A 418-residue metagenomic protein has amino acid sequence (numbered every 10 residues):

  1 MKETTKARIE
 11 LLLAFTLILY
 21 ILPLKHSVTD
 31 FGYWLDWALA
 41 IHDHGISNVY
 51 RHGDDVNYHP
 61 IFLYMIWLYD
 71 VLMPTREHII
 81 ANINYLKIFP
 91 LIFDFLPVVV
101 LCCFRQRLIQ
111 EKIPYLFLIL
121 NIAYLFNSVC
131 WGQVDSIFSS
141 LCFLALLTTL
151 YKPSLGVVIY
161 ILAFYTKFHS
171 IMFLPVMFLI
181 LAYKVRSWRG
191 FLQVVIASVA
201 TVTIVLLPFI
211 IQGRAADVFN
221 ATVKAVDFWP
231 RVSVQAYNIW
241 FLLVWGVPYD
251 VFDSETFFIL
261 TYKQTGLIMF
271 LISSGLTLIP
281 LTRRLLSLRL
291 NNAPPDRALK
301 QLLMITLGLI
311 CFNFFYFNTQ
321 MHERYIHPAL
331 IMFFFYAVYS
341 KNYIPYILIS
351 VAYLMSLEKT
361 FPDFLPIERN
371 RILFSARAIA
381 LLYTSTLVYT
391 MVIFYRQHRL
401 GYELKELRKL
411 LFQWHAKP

Functional and structural regions predicted by a protein language model:
M1, M172-A200, I210-R214, P328: Perimembrane helix-loop-helix junctions
K2-D36, H44, L91, L120-N121 (+2 more regions): Transmembrane signal-anchor helices characteristic of membrane glycosylation enzymes that use polyprenol
I21, V98, V226-Y316: Aromatic/glycine/proline-enriched transmembrane-helix motif characteristic of membrane-embedded glycan-assembly enzymes
L22-P23, I211-A215, F219-V232, Y262 (+3 more regions): Transmembrane helical bundles and short interhelical boundary loops of multi-pass, membrane-embedded
G32-Y64, L68-E77, R214-V223: Extracytosolic helix-loop segments that constitute the early lumenal/periplasmic catalytic or substrate-binding loops
N84-E111, L144, I272-S287: Transmembrane-helix motifs of polytopic, lipid-linked glycan transferases
V100, I137-S154, M332-F333: Specific aromatic-rich, kink-prone transmembrane helix
L125-N127, L144-T148, S154-L179, I204 (+1 more regions): Membrane-interface alpha helices of multi-pass inner-membrane proteins
